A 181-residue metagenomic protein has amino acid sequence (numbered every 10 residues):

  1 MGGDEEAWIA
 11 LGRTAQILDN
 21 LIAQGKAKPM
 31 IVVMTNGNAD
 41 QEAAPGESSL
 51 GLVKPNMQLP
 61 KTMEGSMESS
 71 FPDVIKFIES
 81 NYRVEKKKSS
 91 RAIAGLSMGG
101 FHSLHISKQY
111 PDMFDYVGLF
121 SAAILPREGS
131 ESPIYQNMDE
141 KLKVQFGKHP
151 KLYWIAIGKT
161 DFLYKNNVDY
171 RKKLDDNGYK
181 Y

Functional and structural regions predicted by a protein language model:
M1-Y181: Non-catalytic cap/lid and distal C-terminal segments of serine-dependent acyl enzymes
